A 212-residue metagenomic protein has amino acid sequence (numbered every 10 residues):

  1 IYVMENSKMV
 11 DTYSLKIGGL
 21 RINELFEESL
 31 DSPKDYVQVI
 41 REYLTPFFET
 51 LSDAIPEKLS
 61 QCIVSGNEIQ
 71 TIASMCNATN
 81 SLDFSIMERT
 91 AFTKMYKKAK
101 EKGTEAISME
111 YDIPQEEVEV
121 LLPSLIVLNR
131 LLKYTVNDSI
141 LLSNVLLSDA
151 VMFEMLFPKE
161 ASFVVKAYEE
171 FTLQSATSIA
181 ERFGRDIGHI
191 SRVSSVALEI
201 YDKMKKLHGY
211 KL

Functional and structural regions predicted by a protein language model:
V3-L212: Helical "lid/coupling" subdomains associated with nucleotide-phosphate turnover
